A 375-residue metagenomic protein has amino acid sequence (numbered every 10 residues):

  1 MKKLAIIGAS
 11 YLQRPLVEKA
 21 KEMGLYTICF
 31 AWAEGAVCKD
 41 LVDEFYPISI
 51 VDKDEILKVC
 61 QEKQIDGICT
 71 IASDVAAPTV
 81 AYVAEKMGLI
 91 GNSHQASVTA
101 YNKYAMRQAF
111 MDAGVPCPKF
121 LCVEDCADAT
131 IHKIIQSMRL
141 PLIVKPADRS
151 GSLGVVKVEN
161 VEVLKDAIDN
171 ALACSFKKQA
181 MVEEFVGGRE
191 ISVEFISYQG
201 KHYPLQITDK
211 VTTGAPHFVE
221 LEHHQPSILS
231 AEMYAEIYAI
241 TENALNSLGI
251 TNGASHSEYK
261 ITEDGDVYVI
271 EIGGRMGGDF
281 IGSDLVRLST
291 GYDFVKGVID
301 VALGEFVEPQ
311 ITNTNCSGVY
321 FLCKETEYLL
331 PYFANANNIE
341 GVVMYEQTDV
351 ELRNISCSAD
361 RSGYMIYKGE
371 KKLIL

Functional and structural regions predicted by a protein language model:
M1-A96, C126, F306-V307, N315 (+2 more regions): ATP-binding N-terminal substructure of ATP-dependent carboxylate-amine bond-forming enzymes
D66, K178, N246: Short acidic/polar active-site loop segments enriched in Thr and Asp
N102-M181, G187, Q199-G200, S227-A231 (+2 more regions): Active-site nucleotide/adenylate-binding loops and adjacent lid/helix of ATP-dependent enzymes
A129, G297-L375: Peripheral (often C-terminal) accessory segments that flank ATP-dependent C-N-forming ligase machineries
E162, E184-I250, A254, I261 (+2 more regions): ATP-dependent carboxylate/phosphate-activation module, predominantly the ATP-grasp catalytic core and closely related
N252-E258, E308-N313: Flexible, glycine/charged-enriched surface loops at secondary-structure junctions
